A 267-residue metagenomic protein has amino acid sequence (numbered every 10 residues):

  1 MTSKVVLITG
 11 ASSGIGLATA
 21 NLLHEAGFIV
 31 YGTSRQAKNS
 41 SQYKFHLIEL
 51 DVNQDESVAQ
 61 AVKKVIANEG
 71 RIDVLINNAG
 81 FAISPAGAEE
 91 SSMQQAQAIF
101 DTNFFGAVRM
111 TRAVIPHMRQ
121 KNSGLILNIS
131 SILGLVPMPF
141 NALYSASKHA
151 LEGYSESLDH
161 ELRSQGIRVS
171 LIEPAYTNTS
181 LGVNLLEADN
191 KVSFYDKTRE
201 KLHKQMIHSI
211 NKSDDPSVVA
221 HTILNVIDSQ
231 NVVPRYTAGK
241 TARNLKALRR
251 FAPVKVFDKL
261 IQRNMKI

Functional and structural regions predicted by a protein language model:
S12-S13: Conserved glycine-rich cofactor-binding loop
L50-Q60, M93: The beta1-alpha1 cofactor-binding region of Rossmann-like NAD(H)/NADP(H)-dependent oxidoreductases
N78-I83: Conserved NAD(P)H cofactor-binding loop of Rossmann-fold oxidoreductase domains
A86-A88, Q95-Q97: Substrate-binding pocket helix/loop in short-chain dehydrogenase/reductase
T111, S147: Active-site helix of classical SDR
S131: Residue(s) in the substrate-gating loop at a strand-loop-helix junction that position the organic substrate next
E161-I210: C-terminal beta-strand-loop-alpha-helix "lid" module of Rossmann-like NAD(P)-dependent dehydrogenases
